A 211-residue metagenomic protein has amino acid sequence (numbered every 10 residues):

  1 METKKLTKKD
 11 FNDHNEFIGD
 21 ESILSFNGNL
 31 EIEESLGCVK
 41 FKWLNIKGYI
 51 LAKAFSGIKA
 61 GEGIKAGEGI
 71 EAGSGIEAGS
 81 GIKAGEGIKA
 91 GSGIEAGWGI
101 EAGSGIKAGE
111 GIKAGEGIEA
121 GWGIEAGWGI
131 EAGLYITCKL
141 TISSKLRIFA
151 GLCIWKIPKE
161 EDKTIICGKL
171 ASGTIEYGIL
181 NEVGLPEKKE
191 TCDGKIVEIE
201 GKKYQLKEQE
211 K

Functional and structural regions predicted by a protein language model:
M1-K40, N45, G57, G93 (+5 more regions): Intrinsically disordered, low-complexity terminal regions
S56-L134: Thr-biased low-complexity repeat/linker tracts and other Thr-enriched repetitive architectures
